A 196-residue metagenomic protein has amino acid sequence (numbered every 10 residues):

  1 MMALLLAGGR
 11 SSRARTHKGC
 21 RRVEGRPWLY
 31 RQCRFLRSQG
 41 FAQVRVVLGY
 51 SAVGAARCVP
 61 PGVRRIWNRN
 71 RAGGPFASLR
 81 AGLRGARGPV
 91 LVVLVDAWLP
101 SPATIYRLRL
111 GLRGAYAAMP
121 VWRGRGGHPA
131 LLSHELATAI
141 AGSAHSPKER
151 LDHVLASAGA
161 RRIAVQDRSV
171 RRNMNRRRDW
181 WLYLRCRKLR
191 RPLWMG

Functional and structural regions predicted by a protein language model:
M1-G126, H134, G159-D167: Nucleotide and nucleotide-moiety/phosphate-recognizing core
K18, G142-A144: Short, solvent-exposed loop/turn segments at secondary-structure boundaries
G54-A55, R107, A139, N173 (+1 more regions): Phosphate- and divalent-cation-binding pockets in alpha/beta enzyme and binding domains that engage nucleotide-derived
S101, I140-A141, L184: Activation segment
G127-A139, R177: Conserved nucleotide-sugar donor-binding and metal-coordinating catalytic region shared by glycosyltransferases
A144-G196: Conserved alpha/beta core of the MobA/IspD/sugar-nucleotide pyrophosphorylase nucleotidyltransferase superfamily
